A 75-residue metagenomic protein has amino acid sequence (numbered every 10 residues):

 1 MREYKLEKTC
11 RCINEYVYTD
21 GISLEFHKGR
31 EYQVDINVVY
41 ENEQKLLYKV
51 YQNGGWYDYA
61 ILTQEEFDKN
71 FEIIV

Functional and structural regions predicted by a protein language model:
M1-L6, E72-V75: Short intrinsically disordered terminal tails
R11-Q64: Basic/aromatic-rich interaction segments and small domains that mediate binding to polyanionic partners
Y32, F71-E72: Short glycine-aromatic motifs
